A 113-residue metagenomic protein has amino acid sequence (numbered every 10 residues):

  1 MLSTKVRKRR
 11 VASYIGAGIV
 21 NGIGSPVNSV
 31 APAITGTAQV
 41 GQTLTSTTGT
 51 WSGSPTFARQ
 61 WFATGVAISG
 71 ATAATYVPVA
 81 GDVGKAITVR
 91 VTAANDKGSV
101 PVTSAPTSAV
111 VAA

Functional and structural regions predicted by a protein language model:
L2-V6, Y14-A113: Ser/Thr/Pro/Gly-rich low-complexity disordered regions
